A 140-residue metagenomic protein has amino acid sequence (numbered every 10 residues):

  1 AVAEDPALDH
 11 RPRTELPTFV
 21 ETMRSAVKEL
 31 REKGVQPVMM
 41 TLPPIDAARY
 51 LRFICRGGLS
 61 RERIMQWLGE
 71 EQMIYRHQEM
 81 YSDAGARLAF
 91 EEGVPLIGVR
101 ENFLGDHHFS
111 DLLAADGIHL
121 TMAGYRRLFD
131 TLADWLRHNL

Functional and structural regions predicted by a protein language model:
A1-L140: Alpha-helical cap/lid subdomain in secreted, periplasmic, or secretory-pathway luminal O-acyl-processing enzymes
